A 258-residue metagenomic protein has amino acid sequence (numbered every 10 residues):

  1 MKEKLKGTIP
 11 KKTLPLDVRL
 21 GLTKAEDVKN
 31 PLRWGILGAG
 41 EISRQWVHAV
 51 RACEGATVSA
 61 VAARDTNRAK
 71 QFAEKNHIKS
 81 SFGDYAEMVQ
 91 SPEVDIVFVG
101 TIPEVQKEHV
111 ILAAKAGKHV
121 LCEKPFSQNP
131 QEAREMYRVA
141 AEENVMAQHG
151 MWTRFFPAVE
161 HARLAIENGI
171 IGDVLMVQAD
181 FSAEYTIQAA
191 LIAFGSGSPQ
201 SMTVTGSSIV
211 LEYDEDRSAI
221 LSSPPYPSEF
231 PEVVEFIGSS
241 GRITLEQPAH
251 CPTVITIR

Functional and structural regions predicted by a protein language model:
K2-N76: N-terminal Rossmann-like dinucleotide-binding module
G38-W46, V89-V97, S240: A broad helix-preferring feature
N67, N76-V139: Beta-loop-alpha module in the N-terminal Rossmann-like domain of NAD(P)-dependent dehydrogenases, especially those
F82, L121-C122, A147-H149, L245: Hydrophobic residues in well-ordered beta-strands that form the structural core
S127-I187: A contiguous active-site-proximal alpha/beta segment in oxidoreductase catalytic domains
L175-I237, A249: Rossmann-like dinucleotide-binding domain that binds NAD(P)(H)
V234, C251-R258: Short polybasic amphipathic segments
